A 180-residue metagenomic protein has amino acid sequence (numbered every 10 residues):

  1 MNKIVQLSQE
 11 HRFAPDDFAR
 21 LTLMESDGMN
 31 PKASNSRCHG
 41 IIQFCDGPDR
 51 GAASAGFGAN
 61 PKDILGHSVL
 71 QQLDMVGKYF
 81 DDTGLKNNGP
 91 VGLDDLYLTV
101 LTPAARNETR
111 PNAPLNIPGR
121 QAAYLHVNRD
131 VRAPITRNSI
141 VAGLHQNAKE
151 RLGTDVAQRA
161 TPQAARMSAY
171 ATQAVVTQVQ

Functional and structural regions predicted by a protein language model:
M1-G28, G66-N87, Q173-Q180: Export/targeting segments at the very N-terminus of extracytoplasmic proteins
E10-F13, A33-F44, I64-Q72, N88-G92 (+1 more regions): Extracytoplasmic/periplasmic, Sec-exported soluble proteins
P15-D16, F57-H67, R159: Short, surface-exposed acidic
D16-R20, K32-A33, I64, L85-T99 (+1 more regions): Surface-exposed patches in mature extracellular/periplasmic domains of secreted proteins
E25-M29, P48-G51, P103-N107: Solvent-exposed loop/turn segments at secondary-structure junctions within structured extracellular/periplasmic domains
N35-A59, V76, V100: Substrate-binding/active-site groove segments that recognize and process beta-1,4-linked N-acetyl-hexosamine
V91-P162: Catalytic and substrate-binding regions of cell-wall glycan-acting enzymes that process beta-1,4-linked
G153-Q178: Charged phosphate-binding loop/patch that engages nucleotide di/tri-phosphates or the phosphate backbone of nucleic
